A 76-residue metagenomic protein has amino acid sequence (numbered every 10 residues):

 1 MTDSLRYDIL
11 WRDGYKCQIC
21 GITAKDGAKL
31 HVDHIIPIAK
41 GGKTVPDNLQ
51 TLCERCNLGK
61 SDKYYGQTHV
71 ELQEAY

Functional and structural regions predicted by a protein language model:
M1-I19: Short, charged surface segments at domain edges that flank catalytic/cofactor-binding sites
G14, L58-S61: Generic structural signal for secondary-structure transition and capping sites
I19-C20, R55: Short, cysteine/histidine-rich loop/knuckle motifs that typically chelate Zn2+
G21-T51, K60-Y64, H69-L72: Histidine-centered nuclease catalytic patch
